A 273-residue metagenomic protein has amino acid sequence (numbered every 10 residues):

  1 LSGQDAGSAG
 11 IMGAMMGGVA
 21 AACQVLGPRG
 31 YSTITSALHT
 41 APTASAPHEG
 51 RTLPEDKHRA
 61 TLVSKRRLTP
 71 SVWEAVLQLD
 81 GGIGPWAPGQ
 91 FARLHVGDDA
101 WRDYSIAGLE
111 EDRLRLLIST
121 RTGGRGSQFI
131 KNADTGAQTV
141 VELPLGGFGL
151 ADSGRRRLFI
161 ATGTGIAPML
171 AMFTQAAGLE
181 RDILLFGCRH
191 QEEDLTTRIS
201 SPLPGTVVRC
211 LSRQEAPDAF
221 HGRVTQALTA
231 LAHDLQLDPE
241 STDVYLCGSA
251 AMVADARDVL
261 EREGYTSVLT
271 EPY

Functional and structural regions predicted by a protein language model:
L1, A6-A9, A14, P85 (+4 more regions): Short glycine- and Lys/Arg-enriched binding-loop motifs that mark or flank ligand-binding interfaces
L1-T52: C-terminal lid/capping helical subdomain adjacent to the catalytic/cofactor pocket in oxidative enzymes
M12-A14, V72, W86-P88, A151-G154: Short glycine/proline-enriched turns and hinge-like loops at secondary-structure junctions
A21, A92, T139-E142: Generic structural signal for buried aliphatic residues
R51-A137, C188-H190, L211-R213: Ferredoxin-reductase
T122-Y273: FNR/FR-type flavoprotein reductase catalytic core
